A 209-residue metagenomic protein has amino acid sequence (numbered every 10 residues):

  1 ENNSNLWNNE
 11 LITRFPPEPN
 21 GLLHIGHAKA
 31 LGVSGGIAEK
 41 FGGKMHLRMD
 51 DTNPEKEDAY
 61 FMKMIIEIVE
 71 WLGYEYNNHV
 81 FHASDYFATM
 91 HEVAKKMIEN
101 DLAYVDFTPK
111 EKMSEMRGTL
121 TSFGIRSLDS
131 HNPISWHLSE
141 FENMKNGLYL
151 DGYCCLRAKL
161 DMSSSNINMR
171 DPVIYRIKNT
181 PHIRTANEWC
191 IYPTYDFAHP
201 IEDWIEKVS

Functional and structural regions predicted by a protein language model:
E1-I125: N-terminal Rossmann-like or analogous alpha/beta NTP/dinucleotide-binding catalytic cores that position adenine
E99-S209: Active-site cores that bind ATP or allylic diphosphates and position pyrophosphate for catalysis
